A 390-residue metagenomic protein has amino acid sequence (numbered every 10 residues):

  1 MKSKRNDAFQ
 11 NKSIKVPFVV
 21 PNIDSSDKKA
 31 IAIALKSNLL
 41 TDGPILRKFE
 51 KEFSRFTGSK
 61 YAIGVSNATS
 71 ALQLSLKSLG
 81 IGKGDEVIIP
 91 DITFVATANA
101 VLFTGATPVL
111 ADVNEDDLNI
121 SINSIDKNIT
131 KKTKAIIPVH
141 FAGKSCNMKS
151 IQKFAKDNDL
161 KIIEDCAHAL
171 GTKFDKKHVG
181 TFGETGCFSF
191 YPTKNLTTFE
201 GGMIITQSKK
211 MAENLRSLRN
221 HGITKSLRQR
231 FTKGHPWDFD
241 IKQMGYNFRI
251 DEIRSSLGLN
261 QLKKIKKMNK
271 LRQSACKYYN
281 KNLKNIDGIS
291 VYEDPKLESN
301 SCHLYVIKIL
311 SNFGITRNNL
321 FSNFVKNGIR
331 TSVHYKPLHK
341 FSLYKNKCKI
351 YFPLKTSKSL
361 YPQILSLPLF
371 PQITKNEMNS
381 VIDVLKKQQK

Functional and structural regions predicted by a protein language model:
M1-L39, P44, D240-K242: N-terminal "arm"/small-domain region of PLP-dependent enzymes with the aminotransferase-like
R5-A8, L46-K51, S59-I63, N123 (+4 more regions): PLP-dependent aminotransferase class I/II
L39-E86, A100-T104, L110-D112, K177: Phosphate-binding glycine-rich loop
I63, I88, V109, I162-I163 (+3 more regions): Structural detector of well-ordered beta-strand residues that form the stable sheet scaffold of enzyme domains
K77-C166, K173: PLP-dependent aminotransferase-like
E164-T198, W237-K242: Conserved active-site segment immediately N-terminal to the catalytic lysine that forms the internal aldimine
T181-K225: Active-site PLP attachment segment
